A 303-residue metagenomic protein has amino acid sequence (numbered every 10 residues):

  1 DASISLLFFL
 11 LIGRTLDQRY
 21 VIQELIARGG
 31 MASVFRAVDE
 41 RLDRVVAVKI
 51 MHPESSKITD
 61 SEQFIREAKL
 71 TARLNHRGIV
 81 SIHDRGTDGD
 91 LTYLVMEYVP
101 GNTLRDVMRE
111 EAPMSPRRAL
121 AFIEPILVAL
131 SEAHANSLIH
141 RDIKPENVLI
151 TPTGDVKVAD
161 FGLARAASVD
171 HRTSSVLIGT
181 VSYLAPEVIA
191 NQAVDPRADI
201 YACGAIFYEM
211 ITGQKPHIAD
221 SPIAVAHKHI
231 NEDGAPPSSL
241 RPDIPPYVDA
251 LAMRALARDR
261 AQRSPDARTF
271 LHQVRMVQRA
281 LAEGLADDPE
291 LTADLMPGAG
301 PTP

Functional and structural regions predicted by a protein language model:
I22-G29, V34: Protein kinase glycine-rich loop
I50-R73: AlphaC helix of the eukaryotic protein kinase fold
R85: Activation-segment/catalytic-loop signature of the eukaryotic protein kinase fold
G89-T103, V107, E111: Conserved short submotifs of the Hanks-type protein kinase catalytic core that shape the nucleotide-binding pocket
F122-I123: Activation segment signature within eukaryotic-like protein kinase domains
I126-L138: Protein kinase catalytic-loop region centered on the HRD/HxD motif
S182-L285: C-terminal lobe helix-coil module of Hanks-type protein kinase domains
